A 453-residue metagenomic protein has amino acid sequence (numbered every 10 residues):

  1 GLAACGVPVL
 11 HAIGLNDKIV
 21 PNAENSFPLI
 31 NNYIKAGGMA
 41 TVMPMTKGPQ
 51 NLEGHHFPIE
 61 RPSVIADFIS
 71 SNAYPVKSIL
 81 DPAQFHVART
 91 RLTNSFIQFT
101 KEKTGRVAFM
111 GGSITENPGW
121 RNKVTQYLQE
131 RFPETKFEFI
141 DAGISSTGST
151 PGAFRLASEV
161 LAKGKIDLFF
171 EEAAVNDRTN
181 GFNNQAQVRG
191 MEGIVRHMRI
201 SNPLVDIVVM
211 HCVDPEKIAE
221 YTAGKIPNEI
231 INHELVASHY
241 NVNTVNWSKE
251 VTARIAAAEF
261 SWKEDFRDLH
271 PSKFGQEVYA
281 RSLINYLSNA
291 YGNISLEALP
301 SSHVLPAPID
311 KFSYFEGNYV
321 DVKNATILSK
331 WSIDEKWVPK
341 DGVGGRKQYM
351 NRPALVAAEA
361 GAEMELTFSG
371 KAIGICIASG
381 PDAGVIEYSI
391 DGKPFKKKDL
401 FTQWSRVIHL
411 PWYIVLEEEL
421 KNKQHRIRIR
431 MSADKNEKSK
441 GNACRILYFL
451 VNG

Functional and structural regions predicted by a protein language model:
G1-K35: The feature captures the conserved acid-bearing segment of alpha/beta-hydrolase catalytic domains
P8, T104-V107, E138, A372 (+1 more regions): Residues that mark the start of a beta-strand
A12, A108-G111, M210, I375-A378 (+1 more regions): Short hydrophobic segments within beta-strands
E24-I30, I34-V76: C-terminal catalytic histidine-bearing segment of alpha/beta-hydrolase fold enzymes
K77-F109, I114, L128: Membrane/wall-proximal cationic-aromatic binding patches
T104-G119, I144-G148, A372, P381: Catalytic nucleophile-elbow at a beta strand-turn-alpha helix junction centered on a G-D-S/GDSL motif, marking
N122-E138, A142, T147, P151-P300 (+7 more regions): Alpha-helical cap/lid subdomain in secreted, periplasmic, or secretory-pathway luminal O-acyl-processing enzymes
G292-T367, C376: Glycan-recognition and processing domains
